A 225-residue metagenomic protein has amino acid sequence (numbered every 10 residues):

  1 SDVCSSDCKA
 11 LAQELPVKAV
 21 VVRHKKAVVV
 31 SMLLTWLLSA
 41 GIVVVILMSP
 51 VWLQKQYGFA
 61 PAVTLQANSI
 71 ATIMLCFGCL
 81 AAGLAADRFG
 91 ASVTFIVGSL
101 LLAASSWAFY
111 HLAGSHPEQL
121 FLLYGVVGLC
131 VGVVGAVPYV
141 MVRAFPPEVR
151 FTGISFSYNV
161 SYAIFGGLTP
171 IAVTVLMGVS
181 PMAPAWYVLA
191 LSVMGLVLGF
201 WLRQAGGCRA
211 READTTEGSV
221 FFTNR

Functional and structural regions predicted by a protein language model:
D2-S5: Short, small-residue-biased leader/transition segments that mark boundaries at the very start of proteins
K25-L75, F165-T169: Extracytoplasmic gate region of multi-pass secondary transporters
C79-G90: Helix-to-loop junctions at the C-terminal end of transmembrane segments in multipass secondary transporters
R88-S99: Cytoplasmic membrane-interface "Motif A"-like loop-to-helix N-cap segments of 12-TM Major Facilitator Superfamily
L100-G114: C-terminal ends and interior cores of transmembrane alpha-helices in multi-pass membrane transporters/permeases
E118-G135: Hydrophobic core of transmembrane alpha-helices in multi-pass small-molecule transporters, especially MFS/SLC-type
V140, W186, A190-G218, T223: Multi-pass alpha-helical transporter architecture, strongest for 12-TM Major Facilitator/SLC carriers used
E148-M177: A late C-terminal transmembrane helix in Major Facilitator Superfamily
